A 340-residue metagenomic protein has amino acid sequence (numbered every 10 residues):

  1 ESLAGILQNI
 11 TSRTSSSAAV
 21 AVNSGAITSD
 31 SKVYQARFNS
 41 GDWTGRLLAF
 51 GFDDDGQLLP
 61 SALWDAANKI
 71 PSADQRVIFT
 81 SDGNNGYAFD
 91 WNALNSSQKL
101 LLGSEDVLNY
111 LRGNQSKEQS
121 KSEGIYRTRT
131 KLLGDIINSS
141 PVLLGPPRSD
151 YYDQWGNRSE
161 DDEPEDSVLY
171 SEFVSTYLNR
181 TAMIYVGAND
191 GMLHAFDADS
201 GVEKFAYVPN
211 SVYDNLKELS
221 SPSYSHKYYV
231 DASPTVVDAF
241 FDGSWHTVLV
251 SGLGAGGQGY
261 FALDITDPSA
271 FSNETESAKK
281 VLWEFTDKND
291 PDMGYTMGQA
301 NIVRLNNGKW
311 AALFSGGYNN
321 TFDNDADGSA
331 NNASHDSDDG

Functional and structural regions predicted by a protein language model:
E1-G340: A fold-level detector for beta-propeller and closely related beta-sheet-rich head/sensor domains
